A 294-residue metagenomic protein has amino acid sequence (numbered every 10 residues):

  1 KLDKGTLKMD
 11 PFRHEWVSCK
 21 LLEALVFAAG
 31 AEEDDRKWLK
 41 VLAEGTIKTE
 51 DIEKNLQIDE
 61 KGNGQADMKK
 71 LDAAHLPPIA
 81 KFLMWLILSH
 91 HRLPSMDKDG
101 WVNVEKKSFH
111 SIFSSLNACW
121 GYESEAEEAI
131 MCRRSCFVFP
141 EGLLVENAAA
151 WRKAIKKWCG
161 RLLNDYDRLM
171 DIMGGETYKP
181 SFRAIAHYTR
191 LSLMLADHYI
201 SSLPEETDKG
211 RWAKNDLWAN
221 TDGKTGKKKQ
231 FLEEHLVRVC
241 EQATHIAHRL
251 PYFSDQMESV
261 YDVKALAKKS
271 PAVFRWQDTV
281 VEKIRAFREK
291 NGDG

Functional and structural regions predicted by a protein language model:
K1, D10-S18, L42-T46, E50 (+1 more regions): Histidine-centered active-site/metal-ligand motif
L2-A24, N117-G121: Divalent-cation-assisted or electrostatically stabilized phosphate/pyrophosphate-binding catalytic cores
F27-A28: Acidic, metal/cofactor-coordinating or nucleic-acid-engaging core segments within structured domains
E32-D34: Mature, well-folded catalytic/scaffold domains that follow N-terminal targeting or propeptide regions
E50, K54-A272, T279: N-terminal accessory nucleic-acid engagement/regulatory domains that precede and modulate ATP-driven motor cores
V281-I284: Amphipathic/coiled-coil alpha-helical interface segments used for membrane interaction or oligomeric assembly
K290-G294: Walker A/P-loop
